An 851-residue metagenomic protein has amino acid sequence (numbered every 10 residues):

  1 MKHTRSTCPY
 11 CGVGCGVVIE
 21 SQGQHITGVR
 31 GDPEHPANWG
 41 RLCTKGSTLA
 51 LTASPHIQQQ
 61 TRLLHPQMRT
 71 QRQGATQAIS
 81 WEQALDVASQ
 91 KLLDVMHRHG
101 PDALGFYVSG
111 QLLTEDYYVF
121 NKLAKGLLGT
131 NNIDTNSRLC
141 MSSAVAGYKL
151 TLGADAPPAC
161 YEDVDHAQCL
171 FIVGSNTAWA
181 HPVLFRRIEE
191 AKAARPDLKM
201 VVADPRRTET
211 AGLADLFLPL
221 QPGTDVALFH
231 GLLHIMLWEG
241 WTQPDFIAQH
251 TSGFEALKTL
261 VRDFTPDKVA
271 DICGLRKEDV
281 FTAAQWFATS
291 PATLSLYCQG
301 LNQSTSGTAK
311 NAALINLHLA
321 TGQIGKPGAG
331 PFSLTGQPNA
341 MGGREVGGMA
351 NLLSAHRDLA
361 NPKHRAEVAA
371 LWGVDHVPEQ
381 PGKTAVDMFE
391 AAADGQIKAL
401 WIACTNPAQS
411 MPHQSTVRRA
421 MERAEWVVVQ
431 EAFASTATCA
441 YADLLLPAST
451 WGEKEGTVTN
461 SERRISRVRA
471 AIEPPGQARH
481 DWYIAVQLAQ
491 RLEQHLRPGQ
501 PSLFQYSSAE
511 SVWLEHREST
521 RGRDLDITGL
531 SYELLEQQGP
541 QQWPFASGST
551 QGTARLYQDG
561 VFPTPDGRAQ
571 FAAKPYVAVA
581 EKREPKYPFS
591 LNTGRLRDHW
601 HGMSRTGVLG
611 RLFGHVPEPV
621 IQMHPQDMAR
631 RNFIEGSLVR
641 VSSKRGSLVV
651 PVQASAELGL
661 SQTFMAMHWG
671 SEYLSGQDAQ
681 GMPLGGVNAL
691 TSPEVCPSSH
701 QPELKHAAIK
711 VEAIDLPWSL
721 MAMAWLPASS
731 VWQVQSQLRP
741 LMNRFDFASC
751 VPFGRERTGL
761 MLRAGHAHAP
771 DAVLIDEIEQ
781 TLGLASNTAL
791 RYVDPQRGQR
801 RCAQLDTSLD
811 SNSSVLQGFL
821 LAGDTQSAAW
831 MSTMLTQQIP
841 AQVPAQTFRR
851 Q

Functional and structural regions predicted by a protein language model:
M1-E239, H250, L257, K268 (+9 more regions): N-terminal export/assembly segments and adjacent metallocofactor-ligating motifs of anaerobic energy-metabolism
R72-Q77, E239-K277, S354-E367, W372-H376 (+6 more regions): N-terminal leader/propeptide and maturation segments of large enzyme subunits in energy/redox metabolism and hydrolases
G105-L113, I272-L275, C298-T305, Q337 (+1 more regions): Conserved short loop/turn motifs at secondary-structure junctions
Y118-E189, P196-A203, V226-H230, H318-A440 (+3 more regions): Extended redox/cofactor-interaction regions of prokaryotic respiratory oxidoreductases
L170, L213-A214, F264-D267, L296-L301 (+1 more regions): Flexible glycine/proline-enriched surface loops and loop-helix/loop-strand junctions
G212-L220, P447-S449, E453, R464-P475 (+1 more regions): Short beta-alpha connecting loops at secondary-structure transitions that line or flank enzyme active sites
P475, D481-Q538, G602, T606-Q622 (+3 more regions): Long, contiguous, secondary-structure-rich segments that constitute the structural scaffold of globular domains
Y792-Q851: Flexible, glycine-rich terminal cap/loop adjacent to redox cofactors in electron-transfer oxidoreductases
